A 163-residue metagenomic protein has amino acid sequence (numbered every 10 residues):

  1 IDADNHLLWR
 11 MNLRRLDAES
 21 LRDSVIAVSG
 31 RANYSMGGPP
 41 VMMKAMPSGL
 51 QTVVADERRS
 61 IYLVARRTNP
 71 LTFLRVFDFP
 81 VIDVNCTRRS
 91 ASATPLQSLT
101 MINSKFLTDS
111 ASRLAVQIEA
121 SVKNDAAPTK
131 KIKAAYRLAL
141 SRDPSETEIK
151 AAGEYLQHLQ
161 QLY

Functional and structural regions predicted by a protein language model:
I1-A139, D143: An acidic, gly/pro-interrupted, aromatic-rich
V122, Q160-Y163: Structural motif corresponding to the C-terminal cap of alpha-helices
D143, T147-I149: Extended, well-ordered alpha-helical scaffold/bundle regions in very large, multi-domain proteins
K150-Q161: Amphipathic alpha-helical segments that form the core helices of the histone-fold
